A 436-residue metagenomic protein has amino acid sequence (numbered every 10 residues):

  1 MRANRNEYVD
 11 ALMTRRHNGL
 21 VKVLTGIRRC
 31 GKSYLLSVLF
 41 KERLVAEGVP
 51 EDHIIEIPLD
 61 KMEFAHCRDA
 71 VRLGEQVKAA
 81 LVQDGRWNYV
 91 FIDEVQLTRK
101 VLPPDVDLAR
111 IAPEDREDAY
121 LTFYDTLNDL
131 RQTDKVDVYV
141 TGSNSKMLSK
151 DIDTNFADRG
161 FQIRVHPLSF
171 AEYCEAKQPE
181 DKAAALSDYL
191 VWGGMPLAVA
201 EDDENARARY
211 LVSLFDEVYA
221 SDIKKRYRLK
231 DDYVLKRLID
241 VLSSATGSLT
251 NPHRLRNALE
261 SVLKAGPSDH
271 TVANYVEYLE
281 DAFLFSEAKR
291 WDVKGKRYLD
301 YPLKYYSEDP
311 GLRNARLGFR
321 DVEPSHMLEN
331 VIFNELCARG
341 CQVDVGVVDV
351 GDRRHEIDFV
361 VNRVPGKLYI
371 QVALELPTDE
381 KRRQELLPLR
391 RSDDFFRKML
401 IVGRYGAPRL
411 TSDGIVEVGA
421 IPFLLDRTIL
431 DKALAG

Functional and structural regions predicted by a protein language model:
M1-H17: Pre-Walker A adenine-sensing motif
L24: Hydrophobic anchor at the beta1->P-loop junction of P-loop NTPases
S33: Walker A/P-loop
I55-R86: Short glycine-rich substrate-engagement loop in P-loop NTPases that contacts/grips substrate
Q96-Y139: Conserved Walker B catalytic segment
D134-K135, S143-L249, H253: Interdomain motor-coupling "hinge/lid" segment immediately C-terminal to the ATP-binding subdomain of NTP-driven enzymes
E204-G366: Accessory nucleic acid-recognition modules appended to NTPase machines
Y405-G436: Domain-level recognition of nuclease-like catalytic cores that cleave nucleotide substrates
